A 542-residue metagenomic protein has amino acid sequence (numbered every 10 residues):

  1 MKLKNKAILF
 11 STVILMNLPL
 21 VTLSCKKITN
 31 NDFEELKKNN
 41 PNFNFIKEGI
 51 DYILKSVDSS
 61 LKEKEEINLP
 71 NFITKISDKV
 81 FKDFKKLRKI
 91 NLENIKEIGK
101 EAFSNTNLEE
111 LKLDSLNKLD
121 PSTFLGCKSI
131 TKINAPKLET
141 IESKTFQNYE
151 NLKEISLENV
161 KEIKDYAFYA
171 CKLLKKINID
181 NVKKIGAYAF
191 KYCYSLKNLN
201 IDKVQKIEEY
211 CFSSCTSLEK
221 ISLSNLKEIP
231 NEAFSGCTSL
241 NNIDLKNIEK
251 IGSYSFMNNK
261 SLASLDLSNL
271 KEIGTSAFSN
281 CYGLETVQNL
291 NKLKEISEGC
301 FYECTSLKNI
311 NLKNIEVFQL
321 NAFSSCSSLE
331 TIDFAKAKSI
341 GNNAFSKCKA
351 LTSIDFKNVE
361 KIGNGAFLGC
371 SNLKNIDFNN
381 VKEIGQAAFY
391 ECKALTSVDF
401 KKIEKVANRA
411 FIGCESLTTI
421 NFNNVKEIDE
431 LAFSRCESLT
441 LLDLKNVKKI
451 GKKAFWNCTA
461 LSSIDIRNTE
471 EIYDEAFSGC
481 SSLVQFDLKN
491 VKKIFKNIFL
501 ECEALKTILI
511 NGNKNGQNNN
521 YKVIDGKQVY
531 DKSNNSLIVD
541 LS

Functional and structural regions predicted by a protein language model:
M1-N31: Beta-rich interaction/scaffold domains
T29-I53: The feature captures the LRR N-terminal capping module
F33-L36, L108, I494-E501: Generic detector of contiguous secondary-structure segments
L36, Y530-D531: Hydrophobic alpha-helical membrane segments of integral membrane proteins
F43-K47, L61-K75, K85-E97, T106-K118 (+19 more regions): Structural signature of tandem-repeat unit edges
Y52-L61: Eukaryote-biased recognition of intrinsically disordered, low-complexity regulatory segments
D78-V80, G99-A102, D120-T123, E142-T145 (+17 more regions): Consensus positions within tandem repeat domains that build extended binding/scaffold surfaces
